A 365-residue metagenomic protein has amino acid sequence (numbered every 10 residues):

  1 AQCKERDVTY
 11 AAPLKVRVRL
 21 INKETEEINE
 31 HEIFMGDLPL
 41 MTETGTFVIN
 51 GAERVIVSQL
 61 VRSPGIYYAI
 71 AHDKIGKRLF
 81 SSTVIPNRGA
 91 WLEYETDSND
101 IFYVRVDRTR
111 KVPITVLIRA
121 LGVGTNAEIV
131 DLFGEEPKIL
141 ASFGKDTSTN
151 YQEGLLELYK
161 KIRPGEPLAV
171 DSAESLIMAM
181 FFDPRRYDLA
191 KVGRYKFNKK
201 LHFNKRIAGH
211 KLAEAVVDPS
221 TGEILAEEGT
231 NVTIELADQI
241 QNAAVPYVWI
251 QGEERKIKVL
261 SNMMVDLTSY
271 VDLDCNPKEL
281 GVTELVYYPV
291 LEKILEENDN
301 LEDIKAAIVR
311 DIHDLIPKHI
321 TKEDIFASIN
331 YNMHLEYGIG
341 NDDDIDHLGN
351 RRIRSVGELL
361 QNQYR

Functional and structural regions predicted by a protein language model:
A1-R365: N-terminal non-catalytic structural scaffold regions of very large proteins
